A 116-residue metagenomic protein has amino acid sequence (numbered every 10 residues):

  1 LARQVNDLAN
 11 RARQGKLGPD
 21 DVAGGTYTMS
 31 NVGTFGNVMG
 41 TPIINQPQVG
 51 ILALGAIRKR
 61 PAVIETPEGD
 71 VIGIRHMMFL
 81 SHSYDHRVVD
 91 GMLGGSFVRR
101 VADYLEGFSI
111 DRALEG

Functional and structural regions predicted by a protein language model:
L1-G116: C-terminal catalytic/motor cores of large multi-domain enzyme assemblies
